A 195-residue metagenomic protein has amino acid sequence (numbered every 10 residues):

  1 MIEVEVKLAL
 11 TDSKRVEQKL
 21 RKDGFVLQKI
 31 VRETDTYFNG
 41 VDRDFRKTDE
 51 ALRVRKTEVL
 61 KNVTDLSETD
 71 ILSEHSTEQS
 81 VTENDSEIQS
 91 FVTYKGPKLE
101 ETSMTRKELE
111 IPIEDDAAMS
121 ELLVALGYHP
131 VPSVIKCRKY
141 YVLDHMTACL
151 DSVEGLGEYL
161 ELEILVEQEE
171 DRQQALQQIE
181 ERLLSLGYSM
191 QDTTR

Functional and structural regions predicted by a protein language model:
M1, G155-E158: Coil-to-beta-strand transition motifs
M1-H145, L186-R195: N-terminal strand-loop-strand beta-hairpin
H145-D151: Short glycine-rich, acidic/polar surface loops and turns
L165-E170: A generic structural motif
D171-T194: Mixed-charge, glycine-accented linear interaction segment located at domain edges/termini
